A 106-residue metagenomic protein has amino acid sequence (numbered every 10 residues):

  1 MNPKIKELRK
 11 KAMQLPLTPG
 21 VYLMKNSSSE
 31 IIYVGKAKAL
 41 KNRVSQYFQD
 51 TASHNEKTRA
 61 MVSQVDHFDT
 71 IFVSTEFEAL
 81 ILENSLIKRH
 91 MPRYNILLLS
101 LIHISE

Functional and structural regions predicted by a protein language model:
M1-D69: GIY-YIG nuclease catalytic motif and its immediate N-terminal context
P16-P19, P92, E106: Proline-centered helix-kink/hinge sites
A52-H54, I87-L97: A short alpha->loop->secondary-structure connector
A60-P92: Aromatic/basic micro-patches that form nucleic-acid/chromatin recognition or nuclease catalytic surfaces
F72, L97-L99: Short beta-strand
L99-E106: Residue-level detector of conserved catalytic or cofactor/ligand-binding positions in enzyme active sites
